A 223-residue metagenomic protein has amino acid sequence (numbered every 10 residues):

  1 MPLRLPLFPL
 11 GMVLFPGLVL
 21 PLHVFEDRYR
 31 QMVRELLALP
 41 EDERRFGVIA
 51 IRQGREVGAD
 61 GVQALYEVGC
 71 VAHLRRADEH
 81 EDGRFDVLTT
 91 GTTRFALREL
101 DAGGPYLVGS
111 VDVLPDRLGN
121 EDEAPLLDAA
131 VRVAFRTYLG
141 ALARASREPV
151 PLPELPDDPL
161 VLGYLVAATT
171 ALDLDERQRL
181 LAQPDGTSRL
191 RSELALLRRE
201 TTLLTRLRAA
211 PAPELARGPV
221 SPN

Functional and structural regions predicted by a protein language model:
M1-N223: N-terminal low-complexity, acidic/polar interaction/targeting segments
